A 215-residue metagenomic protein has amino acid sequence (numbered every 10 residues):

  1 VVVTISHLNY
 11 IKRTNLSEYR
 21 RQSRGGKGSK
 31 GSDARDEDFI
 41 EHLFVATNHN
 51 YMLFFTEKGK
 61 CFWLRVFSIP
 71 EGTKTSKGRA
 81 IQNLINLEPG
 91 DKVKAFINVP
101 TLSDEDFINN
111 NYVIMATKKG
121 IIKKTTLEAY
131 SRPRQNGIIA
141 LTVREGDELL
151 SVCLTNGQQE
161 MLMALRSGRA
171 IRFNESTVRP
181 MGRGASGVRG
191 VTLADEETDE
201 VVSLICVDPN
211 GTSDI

Functional and structural regions predicted by a protein language model:
V1-I215: Short, structured "edge-of-domain" segments at secondary-structure transitions
